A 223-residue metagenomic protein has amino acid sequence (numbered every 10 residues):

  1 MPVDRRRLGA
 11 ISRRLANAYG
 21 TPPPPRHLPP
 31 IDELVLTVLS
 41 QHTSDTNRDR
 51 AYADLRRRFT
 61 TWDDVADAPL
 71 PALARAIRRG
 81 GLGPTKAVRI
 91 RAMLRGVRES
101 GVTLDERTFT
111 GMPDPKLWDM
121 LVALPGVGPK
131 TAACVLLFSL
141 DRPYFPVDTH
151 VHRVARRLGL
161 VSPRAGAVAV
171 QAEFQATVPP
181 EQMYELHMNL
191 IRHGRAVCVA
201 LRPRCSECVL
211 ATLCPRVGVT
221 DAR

Functional and structural regions predicted by a protein language model:
P2-R223: Catalytic cores of DNA base-excision repair glycosylases
